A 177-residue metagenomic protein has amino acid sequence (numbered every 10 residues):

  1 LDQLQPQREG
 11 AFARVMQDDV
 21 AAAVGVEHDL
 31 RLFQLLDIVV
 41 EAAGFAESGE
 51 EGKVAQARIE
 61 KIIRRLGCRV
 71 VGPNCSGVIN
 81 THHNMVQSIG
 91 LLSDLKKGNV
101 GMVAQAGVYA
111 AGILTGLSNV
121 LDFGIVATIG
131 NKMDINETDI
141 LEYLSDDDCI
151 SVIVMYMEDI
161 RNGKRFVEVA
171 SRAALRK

Functional and structural regions predicted by a protein language model:
Q3-G10, D18-V20, E27-L30: Alpha-helix boundary/capping motif
Q5-R8, A22, K53, M85-V86: Short secondary-structure boundary micro-motifs
R31, D37-K177: Catalytic-core regions of core metabolic enzymes, especially those transforming organic acids/acyl-group intermediates
